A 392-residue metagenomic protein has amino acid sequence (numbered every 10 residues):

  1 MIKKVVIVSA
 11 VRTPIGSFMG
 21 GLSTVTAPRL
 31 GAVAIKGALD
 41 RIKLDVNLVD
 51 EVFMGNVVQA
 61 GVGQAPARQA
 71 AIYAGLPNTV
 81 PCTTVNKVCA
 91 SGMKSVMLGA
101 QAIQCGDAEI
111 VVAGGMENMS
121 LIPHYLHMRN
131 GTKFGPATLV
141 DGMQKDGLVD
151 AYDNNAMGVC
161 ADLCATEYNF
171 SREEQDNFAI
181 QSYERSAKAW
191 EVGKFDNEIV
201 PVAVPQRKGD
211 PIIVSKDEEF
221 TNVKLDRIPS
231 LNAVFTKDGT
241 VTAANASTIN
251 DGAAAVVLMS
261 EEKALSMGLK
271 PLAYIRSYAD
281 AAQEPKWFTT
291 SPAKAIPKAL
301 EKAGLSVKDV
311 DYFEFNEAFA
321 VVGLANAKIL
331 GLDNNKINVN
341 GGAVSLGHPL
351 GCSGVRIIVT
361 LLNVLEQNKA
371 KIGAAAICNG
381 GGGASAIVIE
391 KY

Functional and structural regions predicted by a protein language model:
M1-T26, V223-T289, K294, E301 (+4 more regions): Condensing-enzyme catalytic core mediating Claisen C-C bond formation in acyl metabolism
M1-V62, P66-A74, N78-P81, L163-R172 (+5 more regions): Conserved active-site "lid/cap" helical segment
R12-T13, T24-V33, R41, E174-E261 (+3 more regions): N-terminal extracellular/periplasmic Venus flytrap/periplasmic-binding protein-like
N56-I110, Y152-A156, N222-T248, I329-R356 (+2 more regions): Conserved catalytic cysteine-centered active-site region of acyl-thioester-dependent Claisen-condensing enzymes
K87-E117, A165-K194, A255-E262, A327 (+2 more regions): Active-site-proximal alpha-helical scaffold in enzymes
I110-L163: Flexible glycine-/small-residue-enriched beta->alpha junction loops that bind anionic phosphate/pyrophosphate groups
V159-D162, E198, Q206, R276-S345: Active-site pocket-lining segment
